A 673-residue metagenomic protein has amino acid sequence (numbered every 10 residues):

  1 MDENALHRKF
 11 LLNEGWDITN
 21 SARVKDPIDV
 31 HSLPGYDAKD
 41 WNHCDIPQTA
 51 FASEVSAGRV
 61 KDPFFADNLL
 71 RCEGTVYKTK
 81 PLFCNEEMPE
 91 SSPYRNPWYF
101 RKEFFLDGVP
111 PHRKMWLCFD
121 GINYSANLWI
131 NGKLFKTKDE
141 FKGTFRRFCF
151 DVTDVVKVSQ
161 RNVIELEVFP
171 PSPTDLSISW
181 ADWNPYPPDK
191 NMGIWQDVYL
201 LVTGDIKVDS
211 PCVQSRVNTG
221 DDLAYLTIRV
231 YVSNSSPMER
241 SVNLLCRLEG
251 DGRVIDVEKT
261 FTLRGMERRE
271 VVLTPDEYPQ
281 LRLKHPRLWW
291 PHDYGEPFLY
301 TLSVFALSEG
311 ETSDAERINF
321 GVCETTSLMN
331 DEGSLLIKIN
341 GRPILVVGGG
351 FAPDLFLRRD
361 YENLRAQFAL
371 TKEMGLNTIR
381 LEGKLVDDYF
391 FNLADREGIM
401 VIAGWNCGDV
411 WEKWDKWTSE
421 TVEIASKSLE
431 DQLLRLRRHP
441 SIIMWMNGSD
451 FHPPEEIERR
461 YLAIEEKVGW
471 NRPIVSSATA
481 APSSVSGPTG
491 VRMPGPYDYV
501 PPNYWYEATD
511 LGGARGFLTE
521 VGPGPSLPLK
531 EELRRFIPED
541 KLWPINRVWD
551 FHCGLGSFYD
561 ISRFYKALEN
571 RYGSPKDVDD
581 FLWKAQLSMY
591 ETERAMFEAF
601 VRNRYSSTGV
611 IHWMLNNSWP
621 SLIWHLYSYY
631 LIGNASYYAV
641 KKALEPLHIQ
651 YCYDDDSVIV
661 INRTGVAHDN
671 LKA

Functional and structural regions predicted by a protein language model:
M1-C118, I178-Y186, N191-I194, D550-A585 (+3 more regions): Extended carbohydrate-recognition surfaces in non-catalytic/accessory domains of CAZymes and lectin-like proteins
D2, R8-F10, E14-R23, P27 (+8 more regions): Accessory beta-strand-rich segments of carbohydrate-active enzymes
P110-R113, V156-R161, Y278-L299: Short glycine/proline/serine/threonine-rich loop/turn segments at secondary-structure transition edges
L128-I130, L223-L263, R269-V271, D656-A673: Beta-strand-rich binding/interaction modules
G132, V198, Y300, G341 (+4 more regions): Conserved, mostly hydrophobic/aromatic
A181-V208, E593-S657, R663-A673: Catalytic cores of secreted or luminal carbohydrate-active enzymes
F305-T371: N-terminal carbohydrate-binding accessory modules
T378-G556, S588, T592, S607 (+3 more regions): Substrate-binding/catalytic cleft of secreted carbohydrate-active enzymes, primarily glycoside hydrolases
